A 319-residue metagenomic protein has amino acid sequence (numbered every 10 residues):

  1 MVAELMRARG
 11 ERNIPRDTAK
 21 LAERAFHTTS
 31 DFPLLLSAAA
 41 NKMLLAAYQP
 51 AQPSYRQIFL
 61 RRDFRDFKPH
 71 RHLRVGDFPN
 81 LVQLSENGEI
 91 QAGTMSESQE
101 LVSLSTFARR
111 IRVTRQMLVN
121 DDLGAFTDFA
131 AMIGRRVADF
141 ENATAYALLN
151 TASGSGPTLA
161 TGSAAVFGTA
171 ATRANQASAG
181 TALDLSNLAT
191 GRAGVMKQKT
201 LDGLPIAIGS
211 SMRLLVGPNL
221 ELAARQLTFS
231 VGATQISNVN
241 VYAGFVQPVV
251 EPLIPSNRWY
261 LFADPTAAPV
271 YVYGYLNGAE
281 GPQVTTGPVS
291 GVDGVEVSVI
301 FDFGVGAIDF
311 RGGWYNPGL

Functional and structural regions predicted by a protein language model:
M1-T29, W314-L319: Intrinsically disordered, low-complexity terminal tails
R7, L204-P205: Accessory terminal regions of nucleic-acid processing enzymes
A22-F107: Assembly/oligomerization interface modules of large self-assembling protein complexes
T94-E97, R109-R112, Q116-L118, R135 (+6 more regions): Hydrophobic alpha-helical segments involved in membrane association or supramolecular assembly
L104-A108, G209, V292: Short, solvent-exposed loop/turn segments at the edges of secondary structure
R109, V113-Q198: Alpha-helical scaffold segments that mediate packing/assembly in large oligomeric complexes
A170-T200, S210-R213, P218-L319: Sequence/fold signature of self-assembling virion shell proteins
